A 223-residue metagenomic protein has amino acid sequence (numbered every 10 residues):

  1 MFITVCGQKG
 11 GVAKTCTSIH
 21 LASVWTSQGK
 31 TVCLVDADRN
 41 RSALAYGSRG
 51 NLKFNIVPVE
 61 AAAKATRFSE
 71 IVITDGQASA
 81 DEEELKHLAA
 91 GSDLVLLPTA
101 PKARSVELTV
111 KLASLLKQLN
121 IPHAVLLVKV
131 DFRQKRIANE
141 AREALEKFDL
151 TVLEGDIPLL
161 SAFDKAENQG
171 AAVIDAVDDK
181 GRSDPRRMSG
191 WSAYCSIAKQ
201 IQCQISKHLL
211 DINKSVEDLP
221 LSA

Functional and structural regions predicted by a protein language model:
F2-V12, I19-A90, E167-N168, A176: P-loop/Walker-type NTP enzyme "switch/lid" segment
L34, L97, V125-L127: Structural beta-sheet core signal
G91-T109, D131-Q134: Conserved Switch II/interswitch segment of TRAFAC-class P-loop GTPases
V106-F132: Conserved C-terminal guanine-recognition region of P-loop GTPase G domains, centered on the G4
A141-V177: Beta-strand-loop-alpha "switch" segments that mediate conformational coupling across diverse proteins
K165-C195: Inter-lobe coupling/hinge region of RecA-like P-loop helicase motors
M188-A223: Charged phosphate-binding loop/patch that engages nucleotide di/tri-phosphates or the phosphate backbone of nucleic
